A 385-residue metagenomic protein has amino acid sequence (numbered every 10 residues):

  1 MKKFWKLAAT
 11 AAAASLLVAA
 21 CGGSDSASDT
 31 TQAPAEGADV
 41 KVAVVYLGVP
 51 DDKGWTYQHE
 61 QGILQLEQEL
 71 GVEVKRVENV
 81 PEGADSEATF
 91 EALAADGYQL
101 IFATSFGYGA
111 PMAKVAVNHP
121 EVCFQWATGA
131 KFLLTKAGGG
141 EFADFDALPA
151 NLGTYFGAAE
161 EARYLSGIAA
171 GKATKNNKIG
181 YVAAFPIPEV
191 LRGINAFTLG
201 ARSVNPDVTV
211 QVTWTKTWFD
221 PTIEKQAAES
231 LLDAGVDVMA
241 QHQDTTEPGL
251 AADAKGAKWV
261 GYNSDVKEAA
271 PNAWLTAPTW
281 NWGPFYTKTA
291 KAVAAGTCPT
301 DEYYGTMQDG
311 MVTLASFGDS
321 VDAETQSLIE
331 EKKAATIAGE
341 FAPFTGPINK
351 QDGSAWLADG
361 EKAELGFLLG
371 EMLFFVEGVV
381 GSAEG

Functional and structural regions predicted by a protein language model:
M1, C21-G23, G353-S354: Short linear, low-complexity motifs centered on an aromatic residue
M1-A8: Bacterial N-terminal signal peptides that target proteins for export
A8-A9, A158: Residue-level "hotspot" positions that anchor or transmit function at local structural transition points
S15-A20: C-terminal motif of bacterial Sec signal peptides marking the signal peptidase cleavage site
C21-T31: Bacterial lipoprotein signal-peptidase II cleavage site
D29-G385: A residue-level marker of the well-folded mature domains of exported/periplasmic proteins
